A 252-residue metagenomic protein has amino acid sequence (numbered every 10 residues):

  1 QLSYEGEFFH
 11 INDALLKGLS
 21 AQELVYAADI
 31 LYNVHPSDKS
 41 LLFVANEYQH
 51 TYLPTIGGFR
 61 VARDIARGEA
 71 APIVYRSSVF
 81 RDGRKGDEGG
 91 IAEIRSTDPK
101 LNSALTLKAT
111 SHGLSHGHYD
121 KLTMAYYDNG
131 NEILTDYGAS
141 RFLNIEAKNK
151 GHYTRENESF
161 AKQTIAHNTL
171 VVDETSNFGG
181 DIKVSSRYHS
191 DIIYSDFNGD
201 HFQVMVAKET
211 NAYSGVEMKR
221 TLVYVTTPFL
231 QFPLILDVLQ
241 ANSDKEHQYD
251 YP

Functional and structural regions predicted by a protein language model:
Q1-L2: Aromatic-lined, polymer-binding surfaces characteristic of secreted/periplasmic polysaccharide-degrading enzymes
F9, L16, A21-Q22, A27-P252: Catalytic and substrate-binding regions of extracellular carbohydrate-active enzymes, especially polysaccharide lyases
